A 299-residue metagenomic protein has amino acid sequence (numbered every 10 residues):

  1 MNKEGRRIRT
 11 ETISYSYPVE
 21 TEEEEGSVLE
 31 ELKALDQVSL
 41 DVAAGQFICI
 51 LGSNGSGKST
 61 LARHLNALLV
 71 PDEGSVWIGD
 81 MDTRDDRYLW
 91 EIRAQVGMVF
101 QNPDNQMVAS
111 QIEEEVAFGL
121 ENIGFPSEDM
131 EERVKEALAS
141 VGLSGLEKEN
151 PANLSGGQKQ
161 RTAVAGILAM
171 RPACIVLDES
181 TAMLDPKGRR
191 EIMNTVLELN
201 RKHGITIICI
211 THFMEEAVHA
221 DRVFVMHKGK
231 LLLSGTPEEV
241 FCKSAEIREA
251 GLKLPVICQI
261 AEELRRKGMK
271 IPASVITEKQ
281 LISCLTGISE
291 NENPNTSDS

Functional and structural regions predicted by a protein language model:
L51-S53: The feature captures the beta-strand-to-loop junction immediately N-terminal to the Walker
N66: Helix-to-loop junction immediately C-terminal to a conserved catalytic motif
G74-R84, I92: Conserved ABC transporter NBD signature motif
E128-L146: Conserved ABC ATPase "signature" region
N150-L154, Q158: Conserved ABC ATPase signature
I175-D178: Catalytic Walker B motif of ABC-type/P-loop ATPase nucleotide-binding domains
